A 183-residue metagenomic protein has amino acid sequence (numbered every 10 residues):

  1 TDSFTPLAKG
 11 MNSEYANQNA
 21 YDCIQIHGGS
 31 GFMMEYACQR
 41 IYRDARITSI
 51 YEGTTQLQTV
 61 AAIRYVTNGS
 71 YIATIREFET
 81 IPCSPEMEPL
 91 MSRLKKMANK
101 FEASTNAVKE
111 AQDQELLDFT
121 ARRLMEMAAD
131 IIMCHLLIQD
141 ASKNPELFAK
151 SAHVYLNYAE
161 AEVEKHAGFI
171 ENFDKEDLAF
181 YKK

Functional and structural regions predicted by a protein language model:
T1-K183: Flavin-dependent oxidoreductase catalytic core characteristic of acyl-CoA dehydrogenase/oxidase-like enzymes
